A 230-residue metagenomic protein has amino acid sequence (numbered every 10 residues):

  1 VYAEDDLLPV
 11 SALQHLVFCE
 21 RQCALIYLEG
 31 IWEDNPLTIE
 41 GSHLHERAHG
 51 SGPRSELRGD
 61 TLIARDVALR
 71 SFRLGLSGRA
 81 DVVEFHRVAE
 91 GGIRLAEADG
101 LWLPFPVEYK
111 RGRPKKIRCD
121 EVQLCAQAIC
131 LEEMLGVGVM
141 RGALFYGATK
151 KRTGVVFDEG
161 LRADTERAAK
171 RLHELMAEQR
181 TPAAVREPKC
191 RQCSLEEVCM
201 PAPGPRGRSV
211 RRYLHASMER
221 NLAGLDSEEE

Functional and structural regions predicted by a protein language model:
V1-P106, L222, E228-E230: Metal-dependent nuclease catalytic cores that hydrolyze phosphodiester bonds in DNA/RNA, characterized by
A3-D6, R171-E187: Short, intrinsically disordered, charge-biased short linear motifs at domain edges
A12, C23-A24, H43, D164 (+4 more regions): Exposed alpha-helical structural elements
L16, Y27, R47, D164 (+3 more regions): Residues that form generic nucleotide/phosphate-binding pockets
C19, R180-D226: Cysteine-cluster motifs in flexible loop/terminal segments that predominantly coordinate metals
W32-L44, V139-A148, R206-A216: Short alpha-helical "patches" and their helix-cap loops
A48-S51, G147-D158, S217-L225: Short, mixed-charge aromatic SLiMs
S77-G78, E84-Q179, R191, L195-E197 (+1 more regions): Nucleic-acid nuclease catalytic cores
